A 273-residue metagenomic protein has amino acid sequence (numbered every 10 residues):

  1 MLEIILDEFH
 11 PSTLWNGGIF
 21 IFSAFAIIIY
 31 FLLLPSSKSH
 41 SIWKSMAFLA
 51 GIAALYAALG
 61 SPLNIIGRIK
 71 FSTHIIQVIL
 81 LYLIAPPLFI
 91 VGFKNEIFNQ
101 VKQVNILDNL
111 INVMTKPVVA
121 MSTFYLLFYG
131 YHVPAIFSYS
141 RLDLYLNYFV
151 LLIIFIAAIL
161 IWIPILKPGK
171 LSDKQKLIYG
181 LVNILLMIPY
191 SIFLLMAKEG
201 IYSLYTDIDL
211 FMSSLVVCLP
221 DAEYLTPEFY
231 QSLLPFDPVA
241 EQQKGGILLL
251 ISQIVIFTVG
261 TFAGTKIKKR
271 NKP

Functional and structural regions predicted by a protein language model:
M1-P273: Alpha-helical membrane segments of multi-pass proteins
